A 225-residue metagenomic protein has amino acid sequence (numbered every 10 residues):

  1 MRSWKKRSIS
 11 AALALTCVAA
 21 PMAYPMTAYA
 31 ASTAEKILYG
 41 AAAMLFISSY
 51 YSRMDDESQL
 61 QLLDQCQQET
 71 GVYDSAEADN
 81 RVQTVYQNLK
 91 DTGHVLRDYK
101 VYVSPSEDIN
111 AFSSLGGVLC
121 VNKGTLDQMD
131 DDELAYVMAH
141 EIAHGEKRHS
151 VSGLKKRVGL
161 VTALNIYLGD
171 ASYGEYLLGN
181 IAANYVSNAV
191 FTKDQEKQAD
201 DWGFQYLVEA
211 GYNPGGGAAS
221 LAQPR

Functional and structural regions predicted by a protein language model:
M1-W4, T27-S32: Short, Lys/Arg-rich N-terminal segment immediately upstream of the first membrane anchor
R2-A12: Bacterial N-terminal signal peptides that target proteins for export
V18-T27: C-terminal segment of classical bacterial N-terminal signal peptides
A31-G159, E209-Y212: Peri-catalytic and regulatory segments of divalent metal-dependent proteins
S150-I181: Post-HEXXH active-site segment of zinc metalloproteases
T162-L164, G216-R225: Acidic helix/loop microenvironments that form the catalytic cleft of cell-wall polysaccharide enzymes
S172-L221: Metalloprotease/metallohydrolase-associated module, dominated by Zn2+-dependent proteases
